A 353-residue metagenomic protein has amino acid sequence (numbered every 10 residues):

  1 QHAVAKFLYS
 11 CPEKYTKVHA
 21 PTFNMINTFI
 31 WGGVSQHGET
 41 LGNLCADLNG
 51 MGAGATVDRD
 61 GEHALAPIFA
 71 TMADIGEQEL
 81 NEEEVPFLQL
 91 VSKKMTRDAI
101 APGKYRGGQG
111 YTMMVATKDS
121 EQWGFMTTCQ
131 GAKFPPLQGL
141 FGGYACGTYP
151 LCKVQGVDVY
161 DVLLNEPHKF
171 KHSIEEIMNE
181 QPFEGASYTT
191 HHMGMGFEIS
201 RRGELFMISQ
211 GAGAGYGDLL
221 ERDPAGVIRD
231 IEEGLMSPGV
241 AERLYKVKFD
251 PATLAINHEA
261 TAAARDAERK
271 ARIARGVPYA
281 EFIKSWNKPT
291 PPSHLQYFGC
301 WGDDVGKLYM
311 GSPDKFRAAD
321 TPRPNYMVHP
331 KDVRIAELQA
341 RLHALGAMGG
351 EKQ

Functional and structural regions predicted by a protein language model:
Q1-E337: Glycine/proline-enriched, intrinsically flexible loops and inter-domain linkers
A347-Q353: Short, intrinsically disordered terminal tails adjacent to the first/last structured region
